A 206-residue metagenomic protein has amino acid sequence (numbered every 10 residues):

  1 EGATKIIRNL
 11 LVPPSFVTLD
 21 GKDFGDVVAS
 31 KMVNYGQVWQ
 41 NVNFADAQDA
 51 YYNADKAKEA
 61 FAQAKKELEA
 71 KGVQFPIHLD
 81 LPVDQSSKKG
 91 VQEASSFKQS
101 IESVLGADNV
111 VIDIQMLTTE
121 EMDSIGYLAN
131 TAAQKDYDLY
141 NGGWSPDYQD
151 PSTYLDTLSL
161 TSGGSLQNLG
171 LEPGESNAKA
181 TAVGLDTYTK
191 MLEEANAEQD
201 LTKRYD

Functional and structural regions predicted by a protein language model:
E1-K5, N9-L10, A45-Y51, V111-G126 (+3 more regions): Extracytoplasmic/peripheral linker and loop segments enriched in polar/acidic and small residues with frequent Thr/Pro
E1-S103: Append "and occasionally in soluble cytosolic enzymes with long acidic Gly/Pro-rich linkers
S15-F16, V83-Q85, M116-E120, D138-P146 (+1 more regions): Short, flexible loop/turn elements at secondary-structure junctions
F75-H78, G106-V111, K135-L139: Loop/turn elements at helix/coil->beta-strand transitions in domains of secreted/extracellular proteins
L81, I101, D138, A195 (+1 more regions): Hydrophobic, well-ordered secondary-structure elements that form the walls of internal hydrophobic environments
Q92-S95, P151-L155: Short, solvent-exposed loop/turn and secondary-structure capping segments
S95-G106, E120-Y137: Short helices/loops that flank or line small-molecule/ion binding pockets
I101-D108, W144, S162: A generic secondary-structure signal for well-formed alpha-helical elements
